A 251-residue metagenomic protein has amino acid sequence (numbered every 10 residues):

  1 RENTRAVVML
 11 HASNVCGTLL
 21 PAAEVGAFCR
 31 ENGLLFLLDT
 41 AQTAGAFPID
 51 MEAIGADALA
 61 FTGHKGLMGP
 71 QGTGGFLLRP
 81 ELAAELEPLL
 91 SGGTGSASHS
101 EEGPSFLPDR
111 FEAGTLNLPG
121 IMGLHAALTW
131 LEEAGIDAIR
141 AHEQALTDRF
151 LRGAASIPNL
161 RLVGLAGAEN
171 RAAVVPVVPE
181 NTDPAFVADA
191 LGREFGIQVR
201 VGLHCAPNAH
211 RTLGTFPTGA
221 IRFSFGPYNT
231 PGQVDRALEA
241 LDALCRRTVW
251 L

Functional and structural regions predicted by a protein language model:
R1-G45: Active-site phosphate-binding strand-loop segment of PLP-dependent enzymes
C29, A154-A155, L191-G192: A generic structural signal for well-ordered alpha-helical segments
I54-S98: Active-site PLP attachment segment
S105-L118: A short glycine-threonine-serine/GTX helix/turn-capping micro-motif
P119-G167, R171: Conserved PLP-dependent catalytic core of the aminotransferase class-I/II
Q144, D148, N159-L203, P207 (+1 more regions): Conserved PLP-binding catalytic core of the aspartate aminotransferase-like
R193-E194, Q198, A209-L251: PLP-dependent enzyme catalytic core of the Aspartate aminotransferase-like
